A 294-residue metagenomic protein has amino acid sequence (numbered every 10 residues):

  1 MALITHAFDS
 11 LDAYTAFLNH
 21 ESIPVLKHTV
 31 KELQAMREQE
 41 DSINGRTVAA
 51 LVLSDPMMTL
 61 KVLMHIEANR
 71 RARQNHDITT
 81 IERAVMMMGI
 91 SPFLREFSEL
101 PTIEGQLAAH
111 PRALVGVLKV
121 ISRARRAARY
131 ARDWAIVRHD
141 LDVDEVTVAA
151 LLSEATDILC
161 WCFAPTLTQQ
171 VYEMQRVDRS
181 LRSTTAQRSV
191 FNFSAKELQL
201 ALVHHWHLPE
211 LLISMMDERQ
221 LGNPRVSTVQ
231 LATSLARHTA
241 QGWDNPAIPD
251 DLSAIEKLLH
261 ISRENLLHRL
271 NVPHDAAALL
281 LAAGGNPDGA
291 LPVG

Functional and structural regions predicted by a protein language model:
M1-L167, Q187-V190, S194-S253, K257 (+2 more regions): Conserved alpha-helical "signature site" that marks functionally important helical segments or helix/loop junctions
P165-V177: Post-HEXXH active-site segment of zinc metalloproteases
D178-R188: Substrate-binding clefts and substrate-entry loops adjacent to catalytic sites of polymer-processing enzymes acting on
N245-L280: Charged, low-complexity C-terminal accessory regions
A277-G294: Non-catalytic terminal regions of proteins
